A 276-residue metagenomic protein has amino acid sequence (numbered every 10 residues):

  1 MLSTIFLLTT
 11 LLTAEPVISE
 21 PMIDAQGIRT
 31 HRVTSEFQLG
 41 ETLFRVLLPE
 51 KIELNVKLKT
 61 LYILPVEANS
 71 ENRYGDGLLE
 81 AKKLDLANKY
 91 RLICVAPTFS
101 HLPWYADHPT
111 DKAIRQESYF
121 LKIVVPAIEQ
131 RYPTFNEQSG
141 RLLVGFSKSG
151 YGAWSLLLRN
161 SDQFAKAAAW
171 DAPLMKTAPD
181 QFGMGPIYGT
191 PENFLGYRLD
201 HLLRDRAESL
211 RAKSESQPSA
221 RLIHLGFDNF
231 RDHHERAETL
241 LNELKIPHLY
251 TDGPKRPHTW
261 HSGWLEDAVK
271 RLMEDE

Functional and structural regions predicted by a protein language model:
L2-L12: Sec-dependent N-terminal signal peptides
A14-E276: Non-catalytic cap/lid and distal C-terminal segments of serine-dependent acyl enzymes
